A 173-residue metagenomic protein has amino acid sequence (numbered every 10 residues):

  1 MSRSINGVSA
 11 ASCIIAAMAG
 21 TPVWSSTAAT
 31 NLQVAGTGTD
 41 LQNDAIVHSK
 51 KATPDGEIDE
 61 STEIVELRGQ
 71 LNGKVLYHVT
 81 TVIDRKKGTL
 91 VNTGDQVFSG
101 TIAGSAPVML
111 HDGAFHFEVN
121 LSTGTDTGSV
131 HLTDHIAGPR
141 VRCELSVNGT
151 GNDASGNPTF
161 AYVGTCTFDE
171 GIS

Functional and structural regions predicted by a protein language model:
M1-A11: Bacterial N-terminal signal peptides that target proteins for export
N6, I15-A16, A103: Residues marking helix boundaries in flexible regions
A11-T21: Bacterial N-terminal signal peptides
W24-S173: Beta-strand-enriched cores of mature, soluble protein domains
